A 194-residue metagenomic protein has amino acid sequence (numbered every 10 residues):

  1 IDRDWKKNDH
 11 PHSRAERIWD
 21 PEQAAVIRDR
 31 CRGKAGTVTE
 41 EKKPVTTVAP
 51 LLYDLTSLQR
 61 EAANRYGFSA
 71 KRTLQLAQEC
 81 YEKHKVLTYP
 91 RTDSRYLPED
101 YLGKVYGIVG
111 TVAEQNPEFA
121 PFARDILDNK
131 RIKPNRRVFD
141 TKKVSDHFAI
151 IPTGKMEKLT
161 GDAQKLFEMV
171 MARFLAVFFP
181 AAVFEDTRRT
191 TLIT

Functional and structural regions predicted by a protein language model:
I1-T194: Core catalytic DNA strand-manipulation module of type IA topoisomerases
